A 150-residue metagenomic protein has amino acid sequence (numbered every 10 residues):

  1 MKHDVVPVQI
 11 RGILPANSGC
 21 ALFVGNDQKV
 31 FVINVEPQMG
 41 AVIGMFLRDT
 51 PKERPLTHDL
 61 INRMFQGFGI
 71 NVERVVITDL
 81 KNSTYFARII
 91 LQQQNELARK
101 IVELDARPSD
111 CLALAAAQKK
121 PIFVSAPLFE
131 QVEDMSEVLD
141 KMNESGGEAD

Functional and structural regions predicted by a protein language model:
M1-D150: Divalent-cation
